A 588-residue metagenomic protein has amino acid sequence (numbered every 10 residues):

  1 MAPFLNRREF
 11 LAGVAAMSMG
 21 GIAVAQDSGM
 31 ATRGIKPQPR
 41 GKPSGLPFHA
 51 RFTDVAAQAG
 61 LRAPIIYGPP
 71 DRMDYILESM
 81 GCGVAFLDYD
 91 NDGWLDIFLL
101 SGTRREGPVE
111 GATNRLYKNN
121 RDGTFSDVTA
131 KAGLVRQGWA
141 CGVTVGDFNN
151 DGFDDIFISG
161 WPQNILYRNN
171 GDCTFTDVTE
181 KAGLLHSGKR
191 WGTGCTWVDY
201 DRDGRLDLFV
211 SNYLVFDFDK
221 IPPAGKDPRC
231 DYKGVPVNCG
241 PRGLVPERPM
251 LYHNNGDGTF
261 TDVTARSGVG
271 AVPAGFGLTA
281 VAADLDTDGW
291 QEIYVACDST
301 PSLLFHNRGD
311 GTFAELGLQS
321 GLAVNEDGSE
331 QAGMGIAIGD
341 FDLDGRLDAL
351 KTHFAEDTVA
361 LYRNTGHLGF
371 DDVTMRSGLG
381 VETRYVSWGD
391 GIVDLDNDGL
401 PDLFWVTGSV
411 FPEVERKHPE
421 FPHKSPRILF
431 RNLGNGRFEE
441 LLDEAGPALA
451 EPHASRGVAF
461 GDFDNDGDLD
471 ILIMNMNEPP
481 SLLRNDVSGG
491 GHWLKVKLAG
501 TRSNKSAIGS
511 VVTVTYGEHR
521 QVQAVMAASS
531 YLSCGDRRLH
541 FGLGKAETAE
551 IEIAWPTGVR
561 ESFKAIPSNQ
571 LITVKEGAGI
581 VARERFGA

Functional and structural regions predicted by a protein language model:
M1-M19: N-terminal secretory signal peptides and thylakoid transit peptides that target proteins across membranes
I22-A57, R62: C-terminal segment of N-terminal export signals and the immediately downstream linker at the start of the mature
G41-K42, P47-F48, F52, P108-V128 (+9 more regions): Beta-propeller blade repeat segments, especially FG-GAP/WD-type strand-to-loop junctions in 6- to 7-bladed propeller
A50-R51, A59, P69, S377-G380 (+3 more regions): Gly/Ser/Thr/Pro-enriched helix-cap/hinge segments flanking short amphipathic alpha-helices
R51-I65, P69-D71, I76, S126-G138 (+9 more regions): Short loop/turn motifs that recur once per blade in beta-propeller domains
G81-N91, K118, A140-N150, G192-R202 (+5 more regions): Beta-propeller blade termini
I97-S101, D155-G160, L208-N212, I293-A296 (+4 more regions): Hydrophobic beta-strand segments that make up the repeating blades of beta-propeller and related beta-repeat
S101-V109, L214-G243, V406-P422: Short, conserved, GDST-rich strand-edge loop motifs in beta-rich repeat architectures
